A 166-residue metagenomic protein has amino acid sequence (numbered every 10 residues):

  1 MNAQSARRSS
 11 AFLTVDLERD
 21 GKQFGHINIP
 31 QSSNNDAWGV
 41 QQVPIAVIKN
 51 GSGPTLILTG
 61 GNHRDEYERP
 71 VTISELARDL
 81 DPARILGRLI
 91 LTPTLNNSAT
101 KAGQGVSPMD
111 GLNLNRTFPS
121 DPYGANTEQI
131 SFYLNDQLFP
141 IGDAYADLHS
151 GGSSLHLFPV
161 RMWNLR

Functional and structural regions predicted by a protein language model:
M1-R166: Structured catalytic-domain cores with a bias toward divalent-metal coordination
